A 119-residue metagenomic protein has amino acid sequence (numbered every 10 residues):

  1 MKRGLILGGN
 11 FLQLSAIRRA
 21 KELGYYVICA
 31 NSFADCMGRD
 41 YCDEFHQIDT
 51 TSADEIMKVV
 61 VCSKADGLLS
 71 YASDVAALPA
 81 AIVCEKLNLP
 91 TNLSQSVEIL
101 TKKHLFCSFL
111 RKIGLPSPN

Functional and structural regions predicted by a protein language model:
M1-S96: ATP-binding N-terminal substructure of ATP-dependent carboxylate-amine bond-forming enzymes
E85-N119: A conserved helix-loop-beta module that forms one wall/lid of the active-site cleft in ATP-utilizing catalytic domains
